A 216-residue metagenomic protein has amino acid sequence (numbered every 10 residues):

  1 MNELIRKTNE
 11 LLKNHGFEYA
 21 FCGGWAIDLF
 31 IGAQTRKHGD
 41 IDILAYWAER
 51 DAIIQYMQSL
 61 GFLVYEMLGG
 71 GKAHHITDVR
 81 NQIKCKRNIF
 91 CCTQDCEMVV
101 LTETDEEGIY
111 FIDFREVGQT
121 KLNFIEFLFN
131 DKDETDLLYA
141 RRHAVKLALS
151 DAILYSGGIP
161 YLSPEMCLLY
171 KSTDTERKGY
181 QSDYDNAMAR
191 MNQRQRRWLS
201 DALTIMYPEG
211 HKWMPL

Functional and structural regions predicted by a protein language model:
M1-L216: Compositionally biased terminal segments of proteins
